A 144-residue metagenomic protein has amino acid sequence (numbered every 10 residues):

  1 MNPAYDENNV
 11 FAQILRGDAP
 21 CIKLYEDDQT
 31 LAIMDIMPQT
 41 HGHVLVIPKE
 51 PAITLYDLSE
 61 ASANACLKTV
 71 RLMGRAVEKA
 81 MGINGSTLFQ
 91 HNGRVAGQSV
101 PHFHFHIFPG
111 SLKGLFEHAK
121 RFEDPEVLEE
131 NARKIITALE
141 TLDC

Functional and structural regions predicted by a protein language model:
M1-C144: HIT superfamily nucleotide-processing domains
